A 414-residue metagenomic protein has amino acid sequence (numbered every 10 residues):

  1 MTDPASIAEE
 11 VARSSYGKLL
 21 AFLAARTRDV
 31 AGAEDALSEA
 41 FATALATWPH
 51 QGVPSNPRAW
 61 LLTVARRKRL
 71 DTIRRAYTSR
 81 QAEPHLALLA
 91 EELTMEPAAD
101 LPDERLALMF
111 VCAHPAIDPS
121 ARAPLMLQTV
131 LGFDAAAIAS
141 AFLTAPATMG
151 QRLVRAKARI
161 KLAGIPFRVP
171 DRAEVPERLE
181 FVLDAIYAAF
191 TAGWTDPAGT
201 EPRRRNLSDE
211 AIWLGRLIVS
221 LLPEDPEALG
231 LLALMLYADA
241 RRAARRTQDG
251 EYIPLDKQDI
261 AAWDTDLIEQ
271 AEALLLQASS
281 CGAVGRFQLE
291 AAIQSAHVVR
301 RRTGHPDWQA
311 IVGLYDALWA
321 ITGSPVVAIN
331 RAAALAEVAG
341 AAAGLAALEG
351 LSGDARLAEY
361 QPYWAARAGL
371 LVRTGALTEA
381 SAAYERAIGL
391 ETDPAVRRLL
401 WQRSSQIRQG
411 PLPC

Functional and structural regions predicted by a protein language model:
M1-A21, A31, P176-D184: A short, charge-rich alpha-helical start-of-domain segment used by transcription regulators
V11-V30, T43-T47, F110-H114, T195-A198 (+1 more regions): Amphipathic, Lys/Arg- and hydrophobic-enriched alpha-helical face
S38-L45, S55-R75, E83-P84, K157-A158: Σ70-family region 2.3-2.4 aromatic/basic alpha-helix that recognizes the −10 promoter and nucleates DNA melting
A76, R80-S120, M126-A135, T144-D316: Amphipathic helix-loop-helix modules that constitute alpha-helical solenoid scaffolds
S220-L221, S280-C281, A317-I321, L351-L357 (+1 more regions): Solenoid-like repeat scaffolds
L231, M235-A238, E290, Q294 (+4 more regions): "A position-specific structural signal for the A-helix of alpha-solenoid helical repeats
D239, R302-H305, V338-A339, T374 (+1 more regions): Structural motif corresponding to the intra-repeat A-B loop/turn of tetratricopeptide repeats
